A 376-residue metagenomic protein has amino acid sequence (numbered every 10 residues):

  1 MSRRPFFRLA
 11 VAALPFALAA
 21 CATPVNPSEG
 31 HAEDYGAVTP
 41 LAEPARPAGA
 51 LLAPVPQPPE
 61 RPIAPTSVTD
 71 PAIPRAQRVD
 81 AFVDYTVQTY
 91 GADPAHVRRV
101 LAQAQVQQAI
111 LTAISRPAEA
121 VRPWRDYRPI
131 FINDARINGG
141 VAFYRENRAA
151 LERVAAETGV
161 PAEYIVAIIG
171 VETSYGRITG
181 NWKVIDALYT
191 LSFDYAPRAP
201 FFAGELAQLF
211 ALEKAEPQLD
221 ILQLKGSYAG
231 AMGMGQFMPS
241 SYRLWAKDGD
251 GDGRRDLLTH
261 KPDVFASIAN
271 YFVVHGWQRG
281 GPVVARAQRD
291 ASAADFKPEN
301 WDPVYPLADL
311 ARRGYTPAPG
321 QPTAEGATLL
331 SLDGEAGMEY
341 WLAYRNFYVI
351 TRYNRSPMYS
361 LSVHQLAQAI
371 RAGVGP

Functional and structural regions predicted by a protein language model:
S2-V11: Bacterial N-terminal signal peptides that target proteins for export
A17-A20: C-terminal motif of bacterial Sec signal peptides marking the signal peptidase cleavage site
A22-V25: Bacterial signal peptide processing site
S28-T66: Post-signal peptide N-terminal segment of mature Sec-exported envelope proteins
P58-V83, Y90, P94-R145: N-terminal export signals and maturation junctions of secreted/periplasmic proteins
T86, W124-S267: Acidic/His-rich structured neighborhood in mature extracellular/periplasmic domains
D220-E335: Flexible, glycine-rich surface segments
A327-P376: C-terminal functional modules
